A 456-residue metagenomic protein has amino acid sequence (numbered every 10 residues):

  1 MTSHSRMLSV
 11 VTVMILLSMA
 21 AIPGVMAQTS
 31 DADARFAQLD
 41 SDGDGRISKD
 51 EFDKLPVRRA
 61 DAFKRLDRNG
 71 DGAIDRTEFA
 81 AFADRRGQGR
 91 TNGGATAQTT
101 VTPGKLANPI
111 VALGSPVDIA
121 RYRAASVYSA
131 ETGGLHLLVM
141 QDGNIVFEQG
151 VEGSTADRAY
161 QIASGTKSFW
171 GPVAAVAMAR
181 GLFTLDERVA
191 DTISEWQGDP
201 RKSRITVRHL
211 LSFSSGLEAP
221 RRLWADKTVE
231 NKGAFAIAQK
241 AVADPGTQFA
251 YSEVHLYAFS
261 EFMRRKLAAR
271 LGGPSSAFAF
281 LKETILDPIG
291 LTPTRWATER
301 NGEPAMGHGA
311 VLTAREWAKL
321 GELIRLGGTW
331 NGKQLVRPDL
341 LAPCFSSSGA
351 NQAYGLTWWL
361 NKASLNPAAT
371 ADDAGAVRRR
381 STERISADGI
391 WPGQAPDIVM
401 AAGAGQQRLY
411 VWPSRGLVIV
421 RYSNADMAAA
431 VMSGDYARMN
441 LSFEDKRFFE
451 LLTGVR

Functional and structural regions predicted by a protein language model:
I22-Q28, R76-T155, M178-F183, N361 (+1 more regions): N-terminal leader/targeting segments and the immediately adjacent pre-domain N-terminus
D40-D44, D67-D71: Acidic carboxylate motifs that coordinate Ca2+ or other divalent cations, activating on Asp/Glu
G143, Y160-D186, L210, F259-M263 (+1 more regions): Active-site SXXK
N144-Q149, D191, P220-P245, S275-T294: Short, charged, amphipathic alpha-helices and their helix-cap/turn boundaries
Q161, A179-S215, A238, A268-H308: Active-site helix/loop module of the DD-peptidase/beta-lactamase fold, centered on the serine-lysine SxxK catalytic
H255-M263, H308-W330, Q407-S423: Active-site-proximal alpha-helical segments within enzyme catalytic domains
T292-T294, S347-V418: Active-site Gly/Thr loop motif
I398-R456: Structured C-terminal helix/loop/strand segments within mature extracytoplasmic catalytic/sensor domains
